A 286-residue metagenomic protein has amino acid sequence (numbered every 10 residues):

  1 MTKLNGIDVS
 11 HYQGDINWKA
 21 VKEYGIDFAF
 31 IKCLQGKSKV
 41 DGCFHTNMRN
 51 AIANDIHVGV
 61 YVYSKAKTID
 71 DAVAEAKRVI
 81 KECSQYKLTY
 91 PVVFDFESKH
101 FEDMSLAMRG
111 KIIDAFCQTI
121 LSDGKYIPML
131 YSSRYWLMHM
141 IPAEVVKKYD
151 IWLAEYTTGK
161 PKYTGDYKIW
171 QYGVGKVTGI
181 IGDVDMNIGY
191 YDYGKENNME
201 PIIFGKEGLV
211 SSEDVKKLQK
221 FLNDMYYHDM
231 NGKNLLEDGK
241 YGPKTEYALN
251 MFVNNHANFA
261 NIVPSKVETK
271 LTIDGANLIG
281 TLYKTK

Functional and structural regions predicted by a protein language model:
M1-C117, L121-D123: Substrate-binding cleft of extracellular glycoside hydrolase catalytic domains
M1-Q13, K19, E23, L137 (+1 more regions): Functionally critical loop-and-helix segments that line ligand-binding/catalytic clefts of soluble enzyme domains
G25, C33, I52-D55, C83 (+6 more regions): Sec/Tat-exported extracytoplasmic proteins
V60-Y63, V92, P128-S133, N231-E237 (+1 more regions): Surface-exposed patches in mature extracellular/periplasmic domains of secreted proteins
Y63, Y131-S133, A154-Y156, Y172 (+1 more regions): Conserved beta-strand termini and adjacent loop/short-helix elements that scaffold enzyme active sites in alpha/beta
Y90-Y163: Catalytic domains of cell-wall/extracellular-matrix polysaccharide-remodeling enzymes, centered on de-N-acetylation
Y191-K286: Cell-envelope/ECM-targeting effectors and their regulatory/trafficking segments
